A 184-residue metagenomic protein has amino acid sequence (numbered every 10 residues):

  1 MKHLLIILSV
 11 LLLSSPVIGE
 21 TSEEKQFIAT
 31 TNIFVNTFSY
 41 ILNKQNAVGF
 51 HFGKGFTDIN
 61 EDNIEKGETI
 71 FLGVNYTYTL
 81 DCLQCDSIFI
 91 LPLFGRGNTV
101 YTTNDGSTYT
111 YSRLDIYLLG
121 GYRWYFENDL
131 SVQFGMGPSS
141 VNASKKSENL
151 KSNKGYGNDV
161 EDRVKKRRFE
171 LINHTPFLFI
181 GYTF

Functional and structural regions predicted by a protein language model:
L4-S15: Sec-dependent N-terminal signal peptides
V17-T21: Boundary at the C-terminal end of the N-terminal hydrophobic targeting segment
E23-K25, K44: N-terminal "first-domain core" detector
Q26-I33: Short strand-turn segments of transmembrane beta-barrel domains in outer membranes, especially the first one or two
N36: Acidic, glycine-rich calcium-binding repeat modules characteristic of RTX/beta-roll and related beta-solenoid repeat
S39-F134, F179-Y182: Gram-negative (and chloroplast) outer-membrane scaffold detector with strong preference for beta-barrel transmembrane
E127-F184: Predominantly the C-terminal beta-signal and adjacent terminal strand-loop region of outer-membrane beta-barrel
